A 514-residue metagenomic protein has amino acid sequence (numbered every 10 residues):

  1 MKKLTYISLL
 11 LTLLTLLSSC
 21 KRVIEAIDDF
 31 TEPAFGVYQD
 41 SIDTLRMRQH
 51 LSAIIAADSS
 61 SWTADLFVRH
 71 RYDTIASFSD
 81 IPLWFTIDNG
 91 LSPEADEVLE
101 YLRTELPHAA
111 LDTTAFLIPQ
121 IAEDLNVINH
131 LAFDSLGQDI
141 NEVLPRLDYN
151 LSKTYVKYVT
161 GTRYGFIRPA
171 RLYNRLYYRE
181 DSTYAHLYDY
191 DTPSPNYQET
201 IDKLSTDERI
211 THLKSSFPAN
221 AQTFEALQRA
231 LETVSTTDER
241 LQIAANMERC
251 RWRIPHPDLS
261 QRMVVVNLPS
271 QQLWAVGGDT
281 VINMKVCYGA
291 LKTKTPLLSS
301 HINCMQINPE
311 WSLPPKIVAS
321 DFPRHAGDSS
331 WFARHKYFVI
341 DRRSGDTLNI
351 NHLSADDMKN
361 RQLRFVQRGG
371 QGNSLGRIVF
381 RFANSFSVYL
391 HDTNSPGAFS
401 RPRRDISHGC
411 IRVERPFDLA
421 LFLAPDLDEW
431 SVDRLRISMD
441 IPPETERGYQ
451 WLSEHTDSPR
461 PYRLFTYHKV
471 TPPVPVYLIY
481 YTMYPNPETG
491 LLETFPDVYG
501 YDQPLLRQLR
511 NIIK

Functional and structural regions predicted by a protein language model:
M1-Y6, K21-R22: Positively charged n-region of N-terminal signal peptides that target proteins for export
Y6-L14: Hydrophobic helical h-region of N-terminal Sec-dependent signal peptides in bacterial secretory/periplasmic proteins
L16-S19: C-terminal motif of bacterial Sec signal peptides marking the signal peptidase cleavage site
K21-R179: Cationic-aromatic interfacial patches
K21-R69, V156, L176, Y197-K514: Well-ordered beta-sheet/strand-loop patches within structured domains
S92-L99, T104, S152, S194 (+3 more regions): Residue-level signal for threonine
Y164-I167, Y177-N196, S205-E208: Extended, domain-scale alpha-helical bundle/helix-rich regions
